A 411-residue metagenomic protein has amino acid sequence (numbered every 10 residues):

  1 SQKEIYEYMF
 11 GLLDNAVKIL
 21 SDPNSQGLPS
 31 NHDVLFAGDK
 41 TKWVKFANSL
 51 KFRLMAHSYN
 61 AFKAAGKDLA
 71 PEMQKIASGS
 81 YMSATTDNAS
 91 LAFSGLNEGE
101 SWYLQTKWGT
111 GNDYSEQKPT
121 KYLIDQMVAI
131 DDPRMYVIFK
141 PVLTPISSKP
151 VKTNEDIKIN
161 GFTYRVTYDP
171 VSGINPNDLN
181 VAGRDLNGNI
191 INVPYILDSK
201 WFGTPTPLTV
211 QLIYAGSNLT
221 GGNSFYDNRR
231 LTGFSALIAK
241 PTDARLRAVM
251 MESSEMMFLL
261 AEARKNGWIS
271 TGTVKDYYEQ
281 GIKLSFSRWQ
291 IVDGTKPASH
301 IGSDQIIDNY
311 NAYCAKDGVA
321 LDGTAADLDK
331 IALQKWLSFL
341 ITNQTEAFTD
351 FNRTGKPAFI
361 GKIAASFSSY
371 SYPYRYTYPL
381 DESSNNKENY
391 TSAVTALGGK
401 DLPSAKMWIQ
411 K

Functional and structural regions predicted by a protein language model:
S1-L284, R288, T324-A326: Structured, solvent-exposed acidic/aromatic patches
M257, R264-W268, I282-K411: C-terminal functional modules
